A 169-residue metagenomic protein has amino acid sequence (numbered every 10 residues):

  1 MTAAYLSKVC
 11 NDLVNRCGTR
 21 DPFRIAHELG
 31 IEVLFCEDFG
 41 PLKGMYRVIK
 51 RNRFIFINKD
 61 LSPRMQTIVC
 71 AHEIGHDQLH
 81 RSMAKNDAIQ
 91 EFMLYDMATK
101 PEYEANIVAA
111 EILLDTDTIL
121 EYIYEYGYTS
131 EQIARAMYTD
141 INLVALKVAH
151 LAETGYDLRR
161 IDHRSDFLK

Functional and structural regions predicted by a protein language model:
M1-K169: Active-site hotspot residues in diverse enzymes, especially metal/ion-binding acidic/histidine motifs
